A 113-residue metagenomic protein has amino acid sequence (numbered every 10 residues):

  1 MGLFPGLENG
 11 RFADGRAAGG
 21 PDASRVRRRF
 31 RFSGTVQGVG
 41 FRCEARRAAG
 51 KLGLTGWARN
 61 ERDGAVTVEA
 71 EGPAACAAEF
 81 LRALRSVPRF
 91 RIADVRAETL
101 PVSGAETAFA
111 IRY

Functional and structural regions predicted by a protein language model:
M1-Y113: Intrinsically disordered, low-complexity, mixed-charge
